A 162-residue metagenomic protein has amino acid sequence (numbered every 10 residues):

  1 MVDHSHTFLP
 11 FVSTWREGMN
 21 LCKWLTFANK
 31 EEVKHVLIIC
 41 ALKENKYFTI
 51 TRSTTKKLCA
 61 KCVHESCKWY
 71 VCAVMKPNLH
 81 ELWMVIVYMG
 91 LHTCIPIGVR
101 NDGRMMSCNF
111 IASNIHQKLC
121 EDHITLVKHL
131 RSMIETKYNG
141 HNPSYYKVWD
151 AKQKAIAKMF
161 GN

Functional and structural regions predicted by a protein language model:
M1-N162: Conserved, well-ordered core segments of regulatory domains
